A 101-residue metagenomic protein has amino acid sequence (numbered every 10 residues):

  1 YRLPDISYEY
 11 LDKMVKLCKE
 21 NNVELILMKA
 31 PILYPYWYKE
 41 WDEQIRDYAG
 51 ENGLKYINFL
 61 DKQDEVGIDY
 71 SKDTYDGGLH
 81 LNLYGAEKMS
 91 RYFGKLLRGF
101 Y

Functional and structural regions predicted by a protein language model:
Y1-E65: Conserved, well-ordered alpha-helix/loop/beta-strand core segments that scaffold catalytic motifs
K39-Y101: C-terminal regions of proteins
